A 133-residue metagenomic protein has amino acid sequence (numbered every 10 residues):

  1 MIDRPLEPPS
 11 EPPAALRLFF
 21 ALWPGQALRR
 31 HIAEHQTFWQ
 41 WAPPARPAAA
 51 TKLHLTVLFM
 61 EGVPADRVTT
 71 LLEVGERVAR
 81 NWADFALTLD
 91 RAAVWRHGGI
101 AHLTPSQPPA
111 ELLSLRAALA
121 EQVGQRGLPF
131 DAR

Functional and structural regions predicted by a protein language model:
I2-R133: Histidine-dependent nucleotide/RNA phosphoesterase domain, centered on the 2H-phosphoesterase fold with its duplicated
